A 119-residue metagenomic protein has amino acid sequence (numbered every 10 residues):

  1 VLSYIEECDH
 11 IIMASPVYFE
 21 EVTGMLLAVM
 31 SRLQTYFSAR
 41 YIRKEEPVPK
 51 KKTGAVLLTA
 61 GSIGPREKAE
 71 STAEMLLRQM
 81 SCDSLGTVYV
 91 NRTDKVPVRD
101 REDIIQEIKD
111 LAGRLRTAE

Functional and structural regions predicted by a protein language model:
V1-R78: Helix-loop-strand module that forms the ligand-binding subsite of alpha/beta enzymes
E74-E119: Glycine-rich phosphate/pyrophosphate-binding loop and the adjoining helix
